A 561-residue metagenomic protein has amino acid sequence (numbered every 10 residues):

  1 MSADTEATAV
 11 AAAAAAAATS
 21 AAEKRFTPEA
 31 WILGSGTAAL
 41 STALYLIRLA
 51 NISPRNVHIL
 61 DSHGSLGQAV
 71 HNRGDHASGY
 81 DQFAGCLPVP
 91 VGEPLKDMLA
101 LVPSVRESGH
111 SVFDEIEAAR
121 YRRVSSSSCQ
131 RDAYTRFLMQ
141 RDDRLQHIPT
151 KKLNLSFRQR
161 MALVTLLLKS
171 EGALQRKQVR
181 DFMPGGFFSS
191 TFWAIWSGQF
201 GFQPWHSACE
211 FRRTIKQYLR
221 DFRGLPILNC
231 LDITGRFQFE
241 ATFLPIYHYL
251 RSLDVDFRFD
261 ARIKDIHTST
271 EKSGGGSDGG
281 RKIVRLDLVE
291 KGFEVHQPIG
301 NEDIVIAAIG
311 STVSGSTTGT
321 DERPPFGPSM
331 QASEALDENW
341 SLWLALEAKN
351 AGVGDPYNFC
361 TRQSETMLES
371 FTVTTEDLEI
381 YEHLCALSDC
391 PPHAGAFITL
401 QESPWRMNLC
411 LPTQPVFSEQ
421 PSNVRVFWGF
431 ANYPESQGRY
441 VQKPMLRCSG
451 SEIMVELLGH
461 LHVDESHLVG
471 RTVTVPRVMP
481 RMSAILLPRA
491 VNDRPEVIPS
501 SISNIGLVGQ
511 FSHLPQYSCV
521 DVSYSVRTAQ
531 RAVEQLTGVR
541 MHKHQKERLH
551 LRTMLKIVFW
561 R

Functional and structural regions predicted by a protein language model:
F26-H58: N-terminal Rossmann-like FAD-binding beta1-loop-alpha1 element of flavoenzymes
T37-A38, L66, H513: Hydrophobic/small residue at the entry helix of a nucleotide-binding pocket
I47-D75: Glycine-rich FAD pyrophosphate-binding loop
A77, R220-D232, E302-R527, R540 (+1 more regions): C-terminal segments that line or cap access tunnels to active or ligand-binding sites in enzymes and enzyme-associated
A77-E117: Conserved FAD-binding subdomain of flavin-dependent enzymes
V105-R106, E115-R220, L231-I233: Rossmann-like flavin
K216-I304, I309-G310, E322-R323, P328-S333: Helical element adjacent to the flavin cofactor pocket in flavoenzyme catalytic cores
Q535-R561: Active-site-proximal substrate-binding core of FAD-dependent oxidoreductases
